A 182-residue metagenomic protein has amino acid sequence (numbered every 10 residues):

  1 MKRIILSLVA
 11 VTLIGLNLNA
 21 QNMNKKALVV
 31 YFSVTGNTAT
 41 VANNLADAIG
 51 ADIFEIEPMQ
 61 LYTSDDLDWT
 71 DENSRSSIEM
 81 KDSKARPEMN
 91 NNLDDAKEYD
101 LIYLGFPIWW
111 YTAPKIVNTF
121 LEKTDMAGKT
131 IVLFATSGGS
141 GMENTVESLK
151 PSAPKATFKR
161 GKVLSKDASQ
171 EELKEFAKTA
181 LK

Functional and structural regions predicted by a protein language model:
M1-N22: Bacterial Sec-dependent N-terminal signal peptides
T12, T35-N37, M59-L61, G139 (+1 more regions): Surface-exposed, flexible loop/turn segments at secondary-structure boundaries
A20-D100, Y111-A113, N118, E122 (+1 more regions): N-terminal beta1-alpha1-beta2 submodule of the flavodoxin-like/Rossmannoid cofactor-binding fold
A96-E98, K123-K129, P154: A short, structured loop/turn motif at beta-sheet edges
F106-P107: Glycine-rich, N-terminal phosphate-binding loop of Rossmann-like dinucleotide-binding domains
V132-S165: Short, glycine-/small-residue-rich phosphate/pyrophosphate-handling segment
T136-M142, Q170-L173, A177: Conserved N-terminal glycine/acidic-rich loop preference
